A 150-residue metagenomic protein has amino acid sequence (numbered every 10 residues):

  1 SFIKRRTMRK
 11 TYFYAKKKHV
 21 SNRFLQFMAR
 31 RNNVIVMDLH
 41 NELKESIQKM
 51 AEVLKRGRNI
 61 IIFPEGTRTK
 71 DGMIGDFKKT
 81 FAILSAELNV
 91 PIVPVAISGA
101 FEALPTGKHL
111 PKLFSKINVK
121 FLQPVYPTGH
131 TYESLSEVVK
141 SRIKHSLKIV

Functional and structural regions predicted by a protein language model:
S1-N41, K49: Catalytic core of membrane glycerolipid acyltransferases/transacylases, capturing the structured, soluble-facing
E45-V150: Non-catalytic C-terminal accessory region of glycerolipid acyltransferases and related lyso-lipid remodeling enzymes
